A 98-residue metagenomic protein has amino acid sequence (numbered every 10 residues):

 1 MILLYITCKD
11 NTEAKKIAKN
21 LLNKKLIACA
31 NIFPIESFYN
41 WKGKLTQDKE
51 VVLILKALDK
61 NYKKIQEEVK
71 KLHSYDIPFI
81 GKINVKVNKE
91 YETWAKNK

Functional and structural regions predicted by a protein language model:
M1-K98: Positively charged, small/polar-rich N-terminal and surface patches that mediate targeting and assembly and bind
